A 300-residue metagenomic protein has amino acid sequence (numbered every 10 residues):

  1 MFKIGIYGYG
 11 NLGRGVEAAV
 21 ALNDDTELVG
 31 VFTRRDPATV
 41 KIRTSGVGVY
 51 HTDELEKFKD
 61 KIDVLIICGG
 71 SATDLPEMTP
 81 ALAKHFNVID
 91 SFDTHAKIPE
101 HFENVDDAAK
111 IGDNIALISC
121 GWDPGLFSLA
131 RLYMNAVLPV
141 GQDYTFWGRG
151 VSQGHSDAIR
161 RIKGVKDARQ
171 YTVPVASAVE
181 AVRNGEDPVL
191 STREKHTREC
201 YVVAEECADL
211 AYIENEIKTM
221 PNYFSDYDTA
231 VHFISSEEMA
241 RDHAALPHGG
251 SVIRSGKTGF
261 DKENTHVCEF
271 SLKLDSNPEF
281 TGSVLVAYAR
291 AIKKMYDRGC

Functional and structural regions predicted by a protein language model:
K3, R14-G15, L22-L28, F32-L55 (+1 more regions): C-terminal substrate-binding/catalytic lobe of Rossmann-fold NAD(P)-dependent oxidoreductases
Y9: Glycine-rich Rossmann-fold phosphate-binding loop(s) that bind the pyrophosphate of adenine dinucleotide cofactors
L55-V64, A72-S91: Rossmann-fold NAD(P) dinucleotide-binding segment
D90-S91, A116-C120, F146, R169-Q170: General beta-strand structural signal in soluble alpha/beta enzymes
F92-A116: Rossmann-fold NAD(P)-binding glycine/threonine-rich loop
K110-N135, L285: Short alpha-helices
L126-Q142, D157-D167, A291: Oxidoreductase and adenylate-handling cofactor-binding alpha/beta cores
